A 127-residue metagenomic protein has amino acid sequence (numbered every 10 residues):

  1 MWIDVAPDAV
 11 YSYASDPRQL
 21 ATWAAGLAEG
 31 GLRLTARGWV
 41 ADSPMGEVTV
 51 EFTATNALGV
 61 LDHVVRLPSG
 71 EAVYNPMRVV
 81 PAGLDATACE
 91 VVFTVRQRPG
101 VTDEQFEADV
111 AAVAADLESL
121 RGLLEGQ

Functional and structural regions predicted by a protein language model:
M1-R33: Hydrophobic ligand-binding cavity/cleft-lining segments
W2-D4, E51, R78: Generic structural detector for well-ordered beta-strands
V10-A14, L20, W39, F52 (+3 more regions): Hydrophobic pocket/interface hotspot
G30-L34, A41, F52-A54: Short, exposed beta-strand/loop patches in secreted or surface proteins that constitute
R37-P44, L61-P68: Short beta-strand segments that buttress and anchor functional surface loops
P44-V48, E71-V73: Short acidic/polar mixed-charge low-complexity motifs
N56-V60, L84: Short, conserved beta-turn/loop elements at beta-strand boundaries and strand-helix junctions
V65-G126: Beta-strand/loop substructures that line and gate deep hydrophobic ligand-binding cavities in soluble
